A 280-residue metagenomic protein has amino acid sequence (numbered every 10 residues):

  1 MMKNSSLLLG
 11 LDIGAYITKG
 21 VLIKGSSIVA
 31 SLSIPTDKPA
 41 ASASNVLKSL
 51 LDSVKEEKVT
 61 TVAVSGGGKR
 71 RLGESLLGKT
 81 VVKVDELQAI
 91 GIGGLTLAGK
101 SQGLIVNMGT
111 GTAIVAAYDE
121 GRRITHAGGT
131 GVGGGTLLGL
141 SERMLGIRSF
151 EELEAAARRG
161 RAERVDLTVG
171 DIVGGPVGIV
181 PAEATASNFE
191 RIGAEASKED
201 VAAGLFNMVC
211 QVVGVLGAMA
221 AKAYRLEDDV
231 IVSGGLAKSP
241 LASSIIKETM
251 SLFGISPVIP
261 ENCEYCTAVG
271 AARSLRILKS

Functional and structural regions predicted by a protein language model:
M1-N4, L72, L77-V106, G111 (+2 more regions): Conserved phosphate-binding catalytic cores of ATP/NTP-utilizing and phosphoryl-transfer enzymes
K3-S42, S49, R123-I124: Short glycine-rich, Thr/Ser-proximal phosphate-binding strand/loop in the N-terminal lobe of ATP-dependent enzymes
S6-D12, V59-A63, S101-N107, G129 (+1 more regions): Short glycine-aspartate micro-motif
P35-T36, L51-E86, R122-H126: Short beta-strand-loop/turn "lid" adjacent to the catalytic site in phosphate-handling enzymes
V64-L72, A220-T249, E264: Glycine-rich phosphate-binding loops at beta-strand->alpha-helix junctions
G91-L97, L137-S141, E248, I255-S280: Glycine-rich phosphate-binding/hydrolytic loop that grips phosphoryl groups
G121-V177: Glycine-rich phosphate-binding loop plus the immediately following alpha-helix
G178, E183-D229, P260: Adenine-nucleotide phosphate-binding core of ATP-dependent small-molecule kinases
